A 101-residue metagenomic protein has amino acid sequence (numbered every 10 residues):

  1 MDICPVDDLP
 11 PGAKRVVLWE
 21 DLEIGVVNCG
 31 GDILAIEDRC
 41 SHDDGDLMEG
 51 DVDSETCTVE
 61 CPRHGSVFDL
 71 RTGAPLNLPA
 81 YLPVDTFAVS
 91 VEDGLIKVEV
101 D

Functional and structural regions predicted by a protein language model:
M1-T58, D69-L70, A74, P83-D101: N-terminal pre-ligand scaffold of iron-sulfur
H64-V67: Detector for the c-type heme attachment site
